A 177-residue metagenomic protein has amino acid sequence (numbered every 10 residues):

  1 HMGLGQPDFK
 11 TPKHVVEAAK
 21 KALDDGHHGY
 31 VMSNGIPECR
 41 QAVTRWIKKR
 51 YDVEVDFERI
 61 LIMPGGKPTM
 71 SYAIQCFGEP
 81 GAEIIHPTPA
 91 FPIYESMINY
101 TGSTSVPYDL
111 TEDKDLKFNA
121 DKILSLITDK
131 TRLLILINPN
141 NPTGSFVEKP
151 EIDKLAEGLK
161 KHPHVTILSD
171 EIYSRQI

Functional and structural regions predicted by a protein language model:
H1-G65, Y72: N-terminal small-domain helix-loop-helix segment of the aminotransferase-like
Q6-P7, K67, F91, N138-P142: Short glycine-rich anion-binding loops that position phosphate/pyrophosphate groups of nucleotides and phosphorylated
E54-I60, P80-E83, K130: Short acidic capping loops at alpha-helix termini that bridge into adjacent secondary structure
G65-S71, T88-P89, P150, I177: Short N-terminal helix/helix-N-cap motif within the alpha/beta-hydrolase-1
C76-I98: Conserved PLP-anchoring active-site segment centered on the Schiff-base-forming lysine
Y100-S105: A short helix-loop-beta submotif of the ANL/AMP-binding
V106, E112-I177: Active-site phosphate-binding strand-loop segment of PLP-dependent enzymes
